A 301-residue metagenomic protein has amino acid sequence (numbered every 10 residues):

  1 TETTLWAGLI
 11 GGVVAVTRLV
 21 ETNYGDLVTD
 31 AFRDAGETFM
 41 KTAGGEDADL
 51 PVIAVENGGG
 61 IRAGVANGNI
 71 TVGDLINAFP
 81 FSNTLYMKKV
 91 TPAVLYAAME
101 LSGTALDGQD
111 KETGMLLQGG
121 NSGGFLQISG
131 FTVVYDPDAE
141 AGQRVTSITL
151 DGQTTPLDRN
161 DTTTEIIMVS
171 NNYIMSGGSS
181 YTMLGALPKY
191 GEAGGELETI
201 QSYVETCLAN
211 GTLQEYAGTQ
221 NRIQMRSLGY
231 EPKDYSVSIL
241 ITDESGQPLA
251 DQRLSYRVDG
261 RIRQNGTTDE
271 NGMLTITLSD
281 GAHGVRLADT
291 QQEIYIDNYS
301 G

Functional and structural regions predicted by a protein language model:
E2-E21: Glycine-rich phosphate/diphosphate-binding loops and the adjacent beta-loop-alpha structural elements that coordinate
T22, D26-G301: Feature captures C-terminal
